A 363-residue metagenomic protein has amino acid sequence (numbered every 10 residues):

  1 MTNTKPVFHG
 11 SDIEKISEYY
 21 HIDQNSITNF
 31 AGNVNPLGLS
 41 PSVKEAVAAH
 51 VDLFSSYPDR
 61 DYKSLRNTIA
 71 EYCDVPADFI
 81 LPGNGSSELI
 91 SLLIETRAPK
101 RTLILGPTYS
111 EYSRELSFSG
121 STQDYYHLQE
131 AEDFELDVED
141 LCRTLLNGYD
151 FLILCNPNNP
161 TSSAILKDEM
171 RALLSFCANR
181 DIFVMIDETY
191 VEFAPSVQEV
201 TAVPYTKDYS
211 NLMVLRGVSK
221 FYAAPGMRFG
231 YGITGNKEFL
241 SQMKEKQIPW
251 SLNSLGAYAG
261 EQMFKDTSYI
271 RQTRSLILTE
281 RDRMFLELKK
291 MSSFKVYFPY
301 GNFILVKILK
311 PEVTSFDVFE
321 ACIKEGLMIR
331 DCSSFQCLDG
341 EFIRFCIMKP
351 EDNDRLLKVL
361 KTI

Functional and structural regions predicted by a protein language model:
M1-S56: N-terminal "arm"/small-domain region of PLP-dependent enzymes with the aminotransferase-like
L39-V43, D61, N211-K290, F294-Y297: PLP-dependent aminotransferase class I/II
P58, A70-L92: Short loop-beta-helix segment that forms the pyridoxal 5′-phosphate
E95-L154: PLP-dependent aminotransferase-like
S119, N179-R180, Y209, E325: Helix C-cap/helix->beta junction micro-motif
E132-A194: Active-site phosphate-binding strand-loop segment of PLP-dependent enzymes
D168, K324-E325, S334-I363: PLP-dependent enzyme catalytic core of the Aspartate aminotransferase-like
L278, M291-E325: Conserved PLP-binding catalytic core of the aspartate aminotransferase-like
